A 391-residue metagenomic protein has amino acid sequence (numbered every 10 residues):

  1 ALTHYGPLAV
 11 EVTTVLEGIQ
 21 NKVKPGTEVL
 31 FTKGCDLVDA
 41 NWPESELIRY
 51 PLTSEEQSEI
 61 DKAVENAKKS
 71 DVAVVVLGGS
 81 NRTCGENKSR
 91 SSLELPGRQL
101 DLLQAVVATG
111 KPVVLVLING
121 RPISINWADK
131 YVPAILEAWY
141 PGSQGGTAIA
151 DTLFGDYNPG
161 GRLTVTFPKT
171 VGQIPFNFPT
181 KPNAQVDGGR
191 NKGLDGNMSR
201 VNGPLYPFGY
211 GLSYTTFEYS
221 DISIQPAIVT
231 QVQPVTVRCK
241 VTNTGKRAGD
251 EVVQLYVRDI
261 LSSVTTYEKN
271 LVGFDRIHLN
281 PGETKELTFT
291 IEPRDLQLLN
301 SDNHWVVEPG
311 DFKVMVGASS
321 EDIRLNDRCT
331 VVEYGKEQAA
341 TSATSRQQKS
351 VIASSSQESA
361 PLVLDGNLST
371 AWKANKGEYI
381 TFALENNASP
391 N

Functional and structural regions predicted by a protein language model:
A1-L16, Q20-G26, L30-G34, V38-P51 (+6 more regions): Secreted, periplasmic, or luminal enzymes acting at the cell surface/secretory milieu
N21, T27-K68, T180, A184 (+1 more regions): Extracellular/periplasmic ectodomains of large secreted or surface enzymes and adhesion receptors
T32-Y131: Hydrophobic helix-and-loop "lid/oligomerization" segment in the mid-to-C-terminal part of catalytic domains
S220-P226, N270-R276, G366-N367, E378-I380: Short structured motifs
K246-S263, K269-L271: Short acidic, flexible loop segments centered on an aromatic residue
S263-L299: Intrinsically disordered, low-complexity Pro/Gly/Ser/Thr-rich segments with frequent PxxP/GP/PP motifs and embedded
E292-G335: Terminal connector regions
G335-S389: Disordered, acidic Ser/Thr/Pro-rich linker "stalks" and the adjacent N-terminal cap of the next globular domain
